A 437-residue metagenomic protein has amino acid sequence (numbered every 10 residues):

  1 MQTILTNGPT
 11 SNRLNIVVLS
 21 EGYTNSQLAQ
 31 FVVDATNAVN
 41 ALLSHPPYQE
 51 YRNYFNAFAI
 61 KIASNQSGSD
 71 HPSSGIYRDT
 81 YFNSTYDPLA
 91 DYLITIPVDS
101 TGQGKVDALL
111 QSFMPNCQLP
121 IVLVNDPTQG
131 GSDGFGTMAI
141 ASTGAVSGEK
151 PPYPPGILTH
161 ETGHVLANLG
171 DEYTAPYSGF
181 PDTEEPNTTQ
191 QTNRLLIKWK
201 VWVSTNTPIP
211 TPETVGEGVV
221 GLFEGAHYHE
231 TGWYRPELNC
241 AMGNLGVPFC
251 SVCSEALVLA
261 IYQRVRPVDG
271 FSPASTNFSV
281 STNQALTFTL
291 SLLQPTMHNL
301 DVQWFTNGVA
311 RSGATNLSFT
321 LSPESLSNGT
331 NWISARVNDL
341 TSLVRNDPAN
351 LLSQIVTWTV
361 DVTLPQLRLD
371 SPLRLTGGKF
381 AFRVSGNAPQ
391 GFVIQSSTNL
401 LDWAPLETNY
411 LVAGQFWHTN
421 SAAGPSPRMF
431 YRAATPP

Functional and structural regions predicted by a protein language model:
M1, R266-P267, W332, S353-R374 (+1 more regions): Low-complexity, Pro/Thr/Ser/Gly/Ala-rich linker/spacer regions in secreted, extracellular modular proteins
M1-T24, T36, N40-S178: Active-site-proximal segment of zinc-dependent metalloprotease catalytic domains
R13, A285, N299-Q303, K379 (+1 more regions): Exposed beta-strand and adjacent loop surfaces of beta-rich binding modules that mediate intermolecular recognition
E21, F305-R311, S397-D402: Change "in extracellular beta-sheet-rich domains … of secreted and cell-surface proteins" to "in beta-sheet-rich domains
G170-F319, I333-Q354, T363: Replace "(M1/M4/M9/M12/WLM)" with "(e.g., M1/M4/M8/M9/M12/M26/WLM)" and add "not limited to" to clarify scope
A285, M297-N299, N328-W332, P389 (+1 more regions): Extracellular Ig-like/FN3 beta-sandwich strand-entry sites
L317-T330, T419: Solvent-exposed segments in extracellular or luminal domains encompassing
D361-P437: Short, composition-biased motifs enriched in small/polar/acidic residues
